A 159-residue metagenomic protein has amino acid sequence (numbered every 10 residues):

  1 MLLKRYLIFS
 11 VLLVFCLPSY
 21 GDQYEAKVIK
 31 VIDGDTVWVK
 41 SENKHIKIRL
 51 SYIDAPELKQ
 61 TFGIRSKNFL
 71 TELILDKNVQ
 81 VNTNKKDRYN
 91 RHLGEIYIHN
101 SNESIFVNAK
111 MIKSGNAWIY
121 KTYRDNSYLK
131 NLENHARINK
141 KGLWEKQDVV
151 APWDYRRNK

Functional and structural regions predicted by a protein language model:
L2-S10, F15-K159: Small beta-barrel nucleic-acid-binding modules, primarily SNase/OB-fold domains and secondarily Tudor-like barrels
